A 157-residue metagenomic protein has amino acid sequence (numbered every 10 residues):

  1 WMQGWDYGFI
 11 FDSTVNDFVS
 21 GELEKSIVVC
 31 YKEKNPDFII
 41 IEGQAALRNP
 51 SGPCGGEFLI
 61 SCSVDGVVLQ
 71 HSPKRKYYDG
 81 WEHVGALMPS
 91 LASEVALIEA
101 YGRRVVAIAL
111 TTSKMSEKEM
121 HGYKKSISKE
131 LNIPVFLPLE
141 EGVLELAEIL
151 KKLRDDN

Functional and structural regions predicted by a protein language model:
W1-N157: Flexible phosphate-sensing "switch/lid" loops adjacent to ATP/NTP-binding sites across phosphate-transfer
